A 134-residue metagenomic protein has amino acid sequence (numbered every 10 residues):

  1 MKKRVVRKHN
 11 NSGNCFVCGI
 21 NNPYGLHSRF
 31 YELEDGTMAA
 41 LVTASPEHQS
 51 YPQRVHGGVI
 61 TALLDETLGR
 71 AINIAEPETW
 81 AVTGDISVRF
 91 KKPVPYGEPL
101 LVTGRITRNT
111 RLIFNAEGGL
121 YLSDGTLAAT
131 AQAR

Functional and structural regions predicted by a protein language model:
M1-E47: Non-catalytic linker/capping segments at the edges of enzyme domains
M1-K8, V94-Y96, I106-R134: HotDog/MaoC-like acyl-thioester-processing domains
N21, L33, T79-A81, G97 (+2 more regions): Short coil/turn motifs at beta-sheet boundaries
G36, V82-G84, L100, F114 (+1 more regions): Hydrophobic core residues within well-ordered beta-strands of beta-rich domains
A39-L63: A conserved, well-ordered hydrophobic junction motif at loop->secondary-structure transitions
L41-T43, S87-R89, T103-R105, G119 (+1 more regions): Residue-level recognition of well-ordered beta-strand positions that form the cores of beta-sheet-rich folds across
I60, T67-L101: Hydrophobic beta-strand-centered segment that forms part of the acyl-chain substrate-binding groove
